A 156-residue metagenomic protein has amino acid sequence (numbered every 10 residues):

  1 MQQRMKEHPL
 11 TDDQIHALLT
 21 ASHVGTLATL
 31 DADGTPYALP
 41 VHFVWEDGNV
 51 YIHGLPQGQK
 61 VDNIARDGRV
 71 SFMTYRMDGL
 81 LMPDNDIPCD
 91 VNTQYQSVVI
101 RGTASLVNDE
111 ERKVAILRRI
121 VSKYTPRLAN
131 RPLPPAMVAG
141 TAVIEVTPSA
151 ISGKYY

Functional and structural regions predicted by a protein language model:
M1-A21: Extreme N-terminal tail/first-helix region
Q2-P9, M77-Y156: Charged, gly/pro-rich active-site loop segments
D12, Q57-G58: Structural motif corresponding to alpha-helix initiation and N-cap regions
S22-P56, F72: Short beta-strand segments
H23, L39, E46-G48, R66-V70 (+2 more regions): A generic structural signal for short beta-strands and their flanking turns/coil linkers
P36, H53, V61-D62, L80-M82 (+1 more regions): Short acidic/glycine-rich loop or secondary-structure boundary segments that cap or lie
Q59-M82, D90-V91: Helix-adjacent hinge/juxtasegments
